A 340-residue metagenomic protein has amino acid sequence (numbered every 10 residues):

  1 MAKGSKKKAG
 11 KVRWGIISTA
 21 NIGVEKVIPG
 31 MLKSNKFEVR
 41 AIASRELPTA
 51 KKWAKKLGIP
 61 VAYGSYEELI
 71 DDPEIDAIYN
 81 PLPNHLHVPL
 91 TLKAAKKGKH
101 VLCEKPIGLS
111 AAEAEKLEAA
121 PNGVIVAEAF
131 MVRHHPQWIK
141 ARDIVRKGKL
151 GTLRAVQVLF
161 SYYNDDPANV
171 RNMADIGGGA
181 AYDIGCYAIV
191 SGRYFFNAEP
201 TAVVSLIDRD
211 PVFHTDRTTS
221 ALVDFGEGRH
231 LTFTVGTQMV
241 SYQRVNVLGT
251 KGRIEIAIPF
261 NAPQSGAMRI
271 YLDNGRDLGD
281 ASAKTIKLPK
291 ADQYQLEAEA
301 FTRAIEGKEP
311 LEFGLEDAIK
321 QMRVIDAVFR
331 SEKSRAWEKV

Functional and structural regions predicted by a protein language model:
M1-K11, A77-Y79, I286, A300-V340: C-terminal helix-rich "cap/oligomerization" subdomain common to oxidoreductases
M1-L57, T302: N-terminal Rossmann-like dinucleotide-binding module
G23, Y63, N80, L102-C103 (+3 more regions): Hydrophobic residues in well-ordered beta-strands that form the structural core
K52-I59, L117-N122: Short, conserved SAM-binding/catalytic segment of Class I S-adenosyl-L-methionine-dependent methyltransferases
I59-Y66: Conserved SAM-binding strand-loop segment of SAM-dependent methyltransferases
A77, P83-R133, G148: Beta-strand-loop-alpha-helix segment that lines the small-molecule cofactor/substrate pocket of alpha/beta enzymes
V124, V132-V212, R335: Predominantly a Rossmann-like dinucleotide-binding segment in NAD(P)-dependent oxidoreductases
R209-D216, G226-E297, G314: NAD(P)-dinucleotide binding in Rossmann-like oxidoreductases
